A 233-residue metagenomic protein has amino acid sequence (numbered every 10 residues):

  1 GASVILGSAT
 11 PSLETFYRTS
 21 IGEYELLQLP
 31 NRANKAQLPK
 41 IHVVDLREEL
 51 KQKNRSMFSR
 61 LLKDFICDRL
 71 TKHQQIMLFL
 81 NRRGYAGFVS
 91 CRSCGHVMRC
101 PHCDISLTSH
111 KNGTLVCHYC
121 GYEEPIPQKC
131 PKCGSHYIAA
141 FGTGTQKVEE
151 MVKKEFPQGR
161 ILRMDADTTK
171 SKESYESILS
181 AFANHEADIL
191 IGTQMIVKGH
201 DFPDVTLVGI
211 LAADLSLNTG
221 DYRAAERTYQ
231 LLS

Functional and structural regions predicted by a protein language model:
G1-S233: Inter-lobe coupling/hinge segments of SF2-like helicase ATPases
